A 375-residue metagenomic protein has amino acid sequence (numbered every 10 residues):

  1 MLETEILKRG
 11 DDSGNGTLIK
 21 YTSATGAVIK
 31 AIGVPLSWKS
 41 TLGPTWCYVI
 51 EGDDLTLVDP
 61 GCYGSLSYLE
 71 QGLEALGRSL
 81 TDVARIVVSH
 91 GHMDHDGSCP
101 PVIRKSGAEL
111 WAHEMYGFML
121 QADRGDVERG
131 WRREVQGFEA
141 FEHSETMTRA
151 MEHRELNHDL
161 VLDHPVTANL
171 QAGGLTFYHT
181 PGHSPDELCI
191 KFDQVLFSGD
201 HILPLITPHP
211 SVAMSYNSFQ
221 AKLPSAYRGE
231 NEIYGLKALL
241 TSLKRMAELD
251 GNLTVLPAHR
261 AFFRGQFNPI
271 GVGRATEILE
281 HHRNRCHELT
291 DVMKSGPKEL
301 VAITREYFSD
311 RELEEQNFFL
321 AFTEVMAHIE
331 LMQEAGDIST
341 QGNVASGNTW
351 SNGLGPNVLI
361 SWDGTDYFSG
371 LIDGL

Functional and structural regions predicted by a protein language model:
L2-N15, H287-L375: C-terminal regulatory/interaction regions
E3-K20, Y116-Y178, S218-N252: Metallo-beta-lactamase
T17-R78, C189-L205: Conserved beta-strand hairpin/beta-sheet module of binuclear metal-dependent hydrolase folds, prominently
I19-V28, D54, A84, E109 (+9 more regions): A structural signal for the main folded, soluble domain(s) of proteins
S40-G43, N169-Q171, T180-S184: A short catalytic or substrate-binding loop motif that flags glycine-/basic-rich loops and adjacent residues that bind
I50, D59, L69, H90 (+8 more regions): Divalent metal-coordination and catalytic microenvironments
S65-S67, E74-N169, I202-P204, V272-R274: Active-site HxH/HxHxD metal-binding segment of metal-dependent hydrolases
G174-E280, C286: Metallo-beta-lactamase
